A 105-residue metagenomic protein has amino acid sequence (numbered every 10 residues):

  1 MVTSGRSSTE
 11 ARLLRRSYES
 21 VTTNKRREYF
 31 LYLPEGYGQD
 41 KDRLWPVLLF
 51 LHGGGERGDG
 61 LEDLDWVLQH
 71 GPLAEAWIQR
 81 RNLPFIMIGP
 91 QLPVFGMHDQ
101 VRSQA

Functional and structural regions predicted by a protein language model:
M1-V47: A domain-start/cap signature at the N-terminus of enzymes
V47, L51-A105: Active-site machinery of serine-nucleophile hydrolases
